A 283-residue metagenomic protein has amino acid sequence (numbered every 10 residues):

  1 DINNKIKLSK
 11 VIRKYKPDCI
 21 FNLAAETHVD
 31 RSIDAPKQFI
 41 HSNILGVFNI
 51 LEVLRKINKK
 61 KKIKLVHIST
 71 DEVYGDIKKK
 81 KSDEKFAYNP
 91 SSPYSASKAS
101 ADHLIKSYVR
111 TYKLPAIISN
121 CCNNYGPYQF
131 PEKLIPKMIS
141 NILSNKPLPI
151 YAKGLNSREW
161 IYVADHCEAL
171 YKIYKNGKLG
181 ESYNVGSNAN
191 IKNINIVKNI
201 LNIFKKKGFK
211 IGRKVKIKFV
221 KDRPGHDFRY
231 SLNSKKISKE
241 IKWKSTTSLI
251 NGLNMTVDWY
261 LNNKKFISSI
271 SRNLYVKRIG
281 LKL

Functional and structural regions predicted by a protein language model:
D1-N124, A164, N193, F228 (+3 more regions): N-terminal Rossmann-like NAD(P)+-binding domain of SDR-like oxidoreductases, especially those catalyzing
A35, G46, F130-L134, I196 (+1 more regions): Residues at alpha-helix caps and immediate loop-helix transition turns in enzyme cores, especially N- and C-cap
V66, I77-K79, K113, Q129 (+2 more regions): Proline-centered turn/helix-capping motifs that create local helix->coil transitions or kinks
K80, P131-I139: A glycine/serine/threonine-rich, flexible loop-to-helix segment that serves as the NAD(P) cofactor-binding "lid"
P127-F130, G225-H226: Acidic pyrophosphate-coordinating catalytic loop
P136-L283: C-terminal substrate-binding subdomain of Rossmann-fold SDR/epimerase-dehydratase oxidoreductases
